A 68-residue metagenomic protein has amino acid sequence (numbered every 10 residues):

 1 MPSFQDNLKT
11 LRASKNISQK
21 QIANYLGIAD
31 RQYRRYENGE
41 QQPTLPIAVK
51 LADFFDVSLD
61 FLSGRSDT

Functional and structural regions predicted by a protein language model:
M1-S14: A short, Lys/Arg-rich alpha-helix, primarily the initiator
L11, Y25, Y36, R65: Residues in the recognition helix of alpha-helical DNA-binding motifs
S14, D53, S63-T68: Short, charged recognition helix plus adjacent turn of helix-turn-helix-like nucleic-acid-binding domains
N16-R35: Short alpha-helical DNA-recognition segment
K20, L45, S63-S66: Residue-level detection of beta-strand scaffold positions
P46-F61: DNA major-groove recognition helix of helix-turn-helix/homeodomain DNA-binding modules
